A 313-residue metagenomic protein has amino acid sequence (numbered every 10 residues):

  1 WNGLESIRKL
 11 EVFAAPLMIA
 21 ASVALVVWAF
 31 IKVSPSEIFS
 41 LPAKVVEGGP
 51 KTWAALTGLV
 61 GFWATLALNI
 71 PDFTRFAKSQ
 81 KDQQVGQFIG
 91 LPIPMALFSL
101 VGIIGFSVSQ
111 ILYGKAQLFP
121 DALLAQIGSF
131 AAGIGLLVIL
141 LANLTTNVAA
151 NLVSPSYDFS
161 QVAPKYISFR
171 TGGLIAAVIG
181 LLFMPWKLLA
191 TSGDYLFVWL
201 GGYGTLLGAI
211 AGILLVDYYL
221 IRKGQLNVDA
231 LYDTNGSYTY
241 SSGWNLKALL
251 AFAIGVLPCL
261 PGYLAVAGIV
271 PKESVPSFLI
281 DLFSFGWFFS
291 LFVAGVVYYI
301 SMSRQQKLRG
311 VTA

Functional and structural regions predicted by a protein language model:
W1-A14, N69-S79, Y157-A163, M184-L196 (+2 more regions): Membrane-water interface regions at transmembrane-helix termini and the short interhelical loops of multi-pass membrane
W1-I31, Q87-L91, W199-G208: Membrane-interface loop-to-helix entry segments
P16-A43, F62, G102-I111, G212-G224 (+1 more regions): Hydrophobic alpha-helical segments and their helix-loop junctions in multi-pass secondary transporters
W28-K32, P42-G105, S129-A149, Y240-C259: Hydrophobic, membrane-embedded alpha-helices of multi-pass small-molecule transporters
V101-A149, K165-Y166, L181-G193, F197-T205: TM-loop-TM module centered on a large, flexible mid-protein loop between adjacent transmembrane helices in multi-pass
V148-A176, I221, A230: Helix-loop-helix connectors at the membrane interface of multi-pass transporters/channels
Q161-A190, S237-P258: Loop-to-transmembrane helix boundary motifs in multi-pass membrane proteins
I210-V297: C-terminal membrane-solvent junction of multi-pass transporters and transport-like membrane proteins
